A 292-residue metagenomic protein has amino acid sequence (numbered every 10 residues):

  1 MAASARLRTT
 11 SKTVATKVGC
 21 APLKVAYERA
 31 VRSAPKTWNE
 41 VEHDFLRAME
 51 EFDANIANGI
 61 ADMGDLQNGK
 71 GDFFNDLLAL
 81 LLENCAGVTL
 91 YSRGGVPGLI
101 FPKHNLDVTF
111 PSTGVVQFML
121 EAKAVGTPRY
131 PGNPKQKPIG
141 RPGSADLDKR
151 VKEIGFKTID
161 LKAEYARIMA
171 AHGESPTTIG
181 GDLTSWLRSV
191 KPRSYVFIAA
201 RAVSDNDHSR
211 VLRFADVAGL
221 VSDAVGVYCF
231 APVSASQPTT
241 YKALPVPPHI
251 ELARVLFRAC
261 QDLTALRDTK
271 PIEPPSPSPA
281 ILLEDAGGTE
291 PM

Functional and structural regions predicted by a protein language model:
M1-V88, G94-V96: Interdomain/boundary linker segments immediately adjacent to catalytic/signaling cores
A2-A34, W38-V41, V203-M292: C-terminal tail/extension regions appended to the core domain(s) of diverse proteins
G69, F73, L77, K103 (+2 more regions): Short, well-structured alpha-helical interface segments that form or flank functional binding sites
S92-I100, N105-F110: Catalytic micro-motifs at enzyme active sites that drive phosphoryl/nucleotidyl and oxygen chemistry
G98, A122, F197-R201: Short His-Asn-centered micro-motif
P102, T109-K123: Active-site beta-strand-loop-beta-strand hairpin of nuclease catalytic cores that positions key catalytic residues
F118-I139: Short acidic, glycine/tyrosine-flanked loop/strand segments centered on an H-E-D-like triad
P138-P238, K242-I250, D262: Acidic, metal/cofactor-coordinating or nucleic-acid-engaging core segments within structured domains
